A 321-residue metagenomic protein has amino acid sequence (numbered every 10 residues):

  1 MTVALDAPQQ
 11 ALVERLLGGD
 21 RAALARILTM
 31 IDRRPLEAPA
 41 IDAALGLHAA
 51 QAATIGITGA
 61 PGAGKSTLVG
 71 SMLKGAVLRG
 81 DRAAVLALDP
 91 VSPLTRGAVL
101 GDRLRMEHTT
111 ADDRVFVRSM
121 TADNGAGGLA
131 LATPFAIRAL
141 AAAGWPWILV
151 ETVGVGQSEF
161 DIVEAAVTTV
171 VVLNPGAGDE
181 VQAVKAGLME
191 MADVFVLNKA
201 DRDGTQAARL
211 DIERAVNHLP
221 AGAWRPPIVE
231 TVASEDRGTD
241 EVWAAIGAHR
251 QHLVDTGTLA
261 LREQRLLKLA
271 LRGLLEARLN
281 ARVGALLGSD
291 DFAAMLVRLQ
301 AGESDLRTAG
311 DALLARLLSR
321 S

Functional and structural regions predicted by a protein language model:
M1-E14, S319-S321: Short, low-complexity, intrinsically disordered N-terminal peptides in bacterial proteins
A7-A63, V69-P175, D179-E180: Nucleotide-state-sensitive switch-loop elements of NTP-binding domains
Q10-R15, I57-P61, S66, A84 (+6 more regions): Expand to "…catalyze enediolate/carbanion chemistry for C-C bond making/breaking, isomerization, decarboxylation
V13-E14, L28-T29, L197, V229 (+2 more regions): Amphipathic alpha-helical segments within well-ordered protein domains
V99, A136, D161, A165 (+5 more regions): Alpha-helical scaffold elements adjacent to nucleotide-binding pockets in ATP/GTP-utilizing enzyme cores
P175-D203: Flexible active-site lid/hinge loop adjacent to a nucleotide/diphosphate and Mg2+-phosphate binding pocket
V194, A200-D255: Canonical P-loop GTPase G-domain recognition
E241-L318: Long, well-ordered amphipathic alpha-helical subdomains in the mid-to-C-terminal portions of large enzyme subunits
